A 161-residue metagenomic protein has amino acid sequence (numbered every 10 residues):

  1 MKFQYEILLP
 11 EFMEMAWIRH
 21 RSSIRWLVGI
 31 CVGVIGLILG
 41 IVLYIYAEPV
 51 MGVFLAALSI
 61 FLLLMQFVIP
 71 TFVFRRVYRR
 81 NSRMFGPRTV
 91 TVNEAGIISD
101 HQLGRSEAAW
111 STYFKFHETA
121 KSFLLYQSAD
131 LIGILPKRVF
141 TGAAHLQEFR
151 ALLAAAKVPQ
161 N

Functional and structural regions predicted by a protein language model:
M1-I38: N-terminal membrane-targeting/pre-transmembrane regions
L8, I97-I98, S106-F123: Phosphoinositide-dependent membrane-docking surfaces
L39-A47: Juxtamembrane "helix-exit" motif on the non-cytosolic side of transmembrane helices
A47-F61: Hydrophobic alpha-helical transmembrane segments
Q66-E107: Conserved beta-hairpin
R105-E107, F114-F116, D130-G133, T141: Short, surface-exposed beta-strand-loop junctions and turns on beta-sheet-rich folds
F123-N161: A membrane-cytosol interface segment of integral membrane proteins
